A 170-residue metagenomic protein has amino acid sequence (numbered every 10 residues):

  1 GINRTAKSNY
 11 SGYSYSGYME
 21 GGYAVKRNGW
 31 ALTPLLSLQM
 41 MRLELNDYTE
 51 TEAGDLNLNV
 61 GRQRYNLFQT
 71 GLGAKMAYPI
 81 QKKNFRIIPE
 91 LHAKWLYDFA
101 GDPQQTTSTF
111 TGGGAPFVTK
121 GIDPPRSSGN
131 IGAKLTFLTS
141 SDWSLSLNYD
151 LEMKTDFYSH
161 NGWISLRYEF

Functional and structural regions predicted by a protein language model:
G1-F170: Membrane translocator/pore-forming domains, dominated by Gram-negative outer-membrane beta-barrels
